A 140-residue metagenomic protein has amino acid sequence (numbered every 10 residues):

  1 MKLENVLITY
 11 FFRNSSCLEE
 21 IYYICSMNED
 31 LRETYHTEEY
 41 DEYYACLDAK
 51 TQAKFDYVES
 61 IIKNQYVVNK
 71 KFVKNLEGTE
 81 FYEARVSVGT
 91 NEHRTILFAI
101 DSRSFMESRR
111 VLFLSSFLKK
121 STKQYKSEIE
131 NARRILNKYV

Functional and structural regions predicted by a protein language model:
M1-E92, R103-R110, L118-V140: Basic, Lys/Arg-enriched alpha-helical interface segments
T95: An anion-binding loop in the catalytic cleft
F98-S102: Short conserved beta-strand segments at catalytic cores or DNA/RNA-binding microdomains of nucleic-acid binding
L114: Conserved catalytic cores of phosphodiester-cleaving nucleases, focusing on short active-site segments
